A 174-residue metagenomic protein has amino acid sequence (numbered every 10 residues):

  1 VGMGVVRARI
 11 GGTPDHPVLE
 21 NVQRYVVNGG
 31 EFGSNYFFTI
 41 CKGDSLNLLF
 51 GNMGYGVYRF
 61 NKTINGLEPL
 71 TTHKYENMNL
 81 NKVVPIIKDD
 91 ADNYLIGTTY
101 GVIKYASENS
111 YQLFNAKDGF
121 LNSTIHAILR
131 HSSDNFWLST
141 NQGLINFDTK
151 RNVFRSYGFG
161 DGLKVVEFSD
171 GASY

Functional and structural regions predicted by a protein language model:
V1-Y174: Carboxylate-rich, polar loop motifs that coordinate divalent cations or form catalytic acidic clusters
